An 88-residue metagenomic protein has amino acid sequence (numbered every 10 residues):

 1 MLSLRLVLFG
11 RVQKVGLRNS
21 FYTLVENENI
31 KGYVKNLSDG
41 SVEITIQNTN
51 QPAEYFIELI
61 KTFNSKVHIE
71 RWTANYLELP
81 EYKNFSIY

Functional and structural regions predicted by a protein language model:
M1-Y88: Intrinsically disordered, low-complexity, mixed-charge
